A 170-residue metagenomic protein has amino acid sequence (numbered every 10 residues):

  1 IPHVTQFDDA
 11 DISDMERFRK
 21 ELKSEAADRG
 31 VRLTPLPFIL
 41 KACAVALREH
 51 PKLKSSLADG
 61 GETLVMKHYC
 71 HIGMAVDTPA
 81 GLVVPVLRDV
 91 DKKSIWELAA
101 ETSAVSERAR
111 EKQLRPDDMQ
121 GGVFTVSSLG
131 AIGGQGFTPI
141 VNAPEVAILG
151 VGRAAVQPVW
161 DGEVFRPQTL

Functional and structural regions predicted by a protein language model:
I1-L170: C-terminal catalytic/motor cores of large multi-domain enzyme assemblies
